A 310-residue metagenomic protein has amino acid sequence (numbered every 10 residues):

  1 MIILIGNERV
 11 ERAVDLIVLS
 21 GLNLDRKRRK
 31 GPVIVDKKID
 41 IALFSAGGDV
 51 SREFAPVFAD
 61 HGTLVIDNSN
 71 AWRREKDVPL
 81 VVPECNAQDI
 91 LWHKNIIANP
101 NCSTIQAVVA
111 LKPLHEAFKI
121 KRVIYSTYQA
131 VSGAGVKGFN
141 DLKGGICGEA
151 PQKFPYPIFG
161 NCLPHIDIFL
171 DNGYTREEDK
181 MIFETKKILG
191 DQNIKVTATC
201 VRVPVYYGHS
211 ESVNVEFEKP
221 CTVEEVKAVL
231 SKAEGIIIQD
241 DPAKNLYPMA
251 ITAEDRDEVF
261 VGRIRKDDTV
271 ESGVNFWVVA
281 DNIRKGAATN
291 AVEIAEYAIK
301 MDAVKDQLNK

Functional and structural regions predicted by a protein language model:
M1-I158, N193-K195, K219, V223 (+6 more regions): N-terminal Rossmann-like NAD(P) cofactor-binding subdomain of oxidoreductases, focused on the glycine-rich
I97-Q106, G173-I182, G286-N290: A glycine-rich, Thr/Ser-enriched phosphate-binding loop motif common to dinucleotide/cofactor-binding enzymes
N161-Y206: Oxyanion-binding "anion nests"
R202-P204, A280-K285: Glycine-rich phosphate/pyrophosphate-binding beta-alpha loops
Y207-S212: Conserved glycine-rich beta-strand-loop-beta hairpin in the small C-terminal domain of fold type I
N214-E216: Short hydrophobic/aromatic beta-strand micro-patches that form the beta-sheet surface supporting nucleotide- or nucleic
E225, L230-D240: A common structural junction motif
I237-R263: A glycine-rich dinucleotide-binding beta-alpha-beta segment and adjacent secondary-structure elements that constitute
